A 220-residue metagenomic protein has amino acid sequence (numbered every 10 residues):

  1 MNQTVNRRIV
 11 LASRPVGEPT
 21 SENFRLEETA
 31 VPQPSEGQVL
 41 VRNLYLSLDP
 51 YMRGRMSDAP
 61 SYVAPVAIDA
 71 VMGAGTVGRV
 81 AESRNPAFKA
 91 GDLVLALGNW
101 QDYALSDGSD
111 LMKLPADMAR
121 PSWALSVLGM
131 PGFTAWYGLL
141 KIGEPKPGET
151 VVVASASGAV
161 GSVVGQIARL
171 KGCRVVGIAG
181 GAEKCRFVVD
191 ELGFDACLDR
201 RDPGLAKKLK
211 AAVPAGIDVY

Functional and structural regions predicted by a protein language model:
N2-I9: Short structural boundary motif marking the start of a folded domain
E18-A30, P60: Short glycine/threonine/proline-enriched tight-turn/helix- or strand-capping micro-motif at secondary-structure
A30-L48, M56-W100: Glycine-rich beta-strand-centered segment in the early N-terminal region that forms part of a ligand/cofactor-binding
M72-R79, A90-S155, C197: NAD(P)H dinucleotide-binding glycine-rich loop of Rossmann-like/cofactor-binding domains, especially the beta1-alpha1
A135, G165, R169: Gly/Ala-rich phosphate-binding loop of Rossmann-like dinucleotide-binding domains, activating on the conserved
S155-A156, G180: NAD(P)H cofactor-binding loop motif with strongest signal on the N-terminal glycine-rich segment
G161-S162: N-terminal Rossmann-fold NAD(P) dinucleotide-binding loop
R169-Y220: Adenosine-nucleotide cofactor-binding segment
